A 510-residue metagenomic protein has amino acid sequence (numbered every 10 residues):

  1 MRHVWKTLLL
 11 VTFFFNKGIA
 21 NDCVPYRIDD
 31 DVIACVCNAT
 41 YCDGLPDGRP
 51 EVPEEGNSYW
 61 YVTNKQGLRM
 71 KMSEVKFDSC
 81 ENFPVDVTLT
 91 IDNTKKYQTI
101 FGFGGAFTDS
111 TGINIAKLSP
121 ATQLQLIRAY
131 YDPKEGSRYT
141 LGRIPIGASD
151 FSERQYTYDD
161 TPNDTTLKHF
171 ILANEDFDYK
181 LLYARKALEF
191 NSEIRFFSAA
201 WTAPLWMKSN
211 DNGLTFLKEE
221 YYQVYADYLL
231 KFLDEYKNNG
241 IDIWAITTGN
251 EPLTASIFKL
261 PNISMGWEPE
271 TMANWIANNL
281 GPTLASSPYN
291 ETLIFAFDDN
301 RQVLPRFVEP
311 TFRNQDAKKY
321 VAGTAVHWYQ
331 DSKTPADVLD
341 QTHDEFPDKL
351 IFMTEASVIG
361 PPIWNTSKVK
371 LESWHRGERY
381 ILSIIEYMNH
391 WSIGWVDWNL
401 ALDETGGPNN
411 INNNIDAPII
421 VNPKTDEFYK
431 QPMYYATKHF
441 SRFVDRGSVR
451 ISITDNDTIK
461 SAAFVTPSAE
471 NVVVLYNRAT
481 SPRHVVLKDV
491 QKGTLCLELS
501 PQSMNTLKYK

Functional and structural regions predicted by a protein language model:
R2-N21: Cleavable N-terminal signal peptides of Sec/SRP-targeted secreted and luminal proteins
H3, L182-Y183, P501-N505: Short linear sequence signals and composition-biased patches located at protein termini or domain-edge surfaces
W5-L8, I246, M504: Compositionally biased, intrinsically disordered low-complexity segments enriched in polar/proline residues
N21-I91, F196-S198, D227-D234, N239-W244 (+1 more regions): Substrate-binding and catalytic surfaces of secreted/luminal carbohydrate-active proteins
K65-W244, T248, I263-E270, N274 (+1 more regions): N-terminal catalytic cores of secreted or lumenal carbohydrate-active enzymes
S149, E251, I359: Active-site loop signature of alpha/beta-hydrolase-fold enzymes
G249-A255: Short, conserved phosphate-binding/catalytic loop or strand-edge motifs used in phosphoryl-/nucleotidyl-transfer
